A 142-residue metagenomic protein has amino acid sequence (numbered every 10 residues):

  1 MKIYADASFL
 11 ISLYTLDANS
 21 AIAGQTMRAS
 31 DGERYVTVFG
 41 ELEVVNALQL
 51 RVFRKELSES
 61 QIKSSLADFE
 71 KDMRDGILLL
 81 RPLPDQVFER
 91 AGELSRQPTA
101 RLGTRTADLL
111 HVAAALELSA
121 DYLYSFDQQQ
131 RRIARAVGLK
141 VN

Functional and structural regions predicted by a protein language model:
M1-E43, R51-S64, K140: Short, well-structured N-terminal submotif of metal-dependent ribonuclease cores
S12, A21, N46, E89 (+1 more regions): Alpha-helical elements of the RecA-like P-loop NTPase motor core of helicases
S20-I22, A67, L109-V112: A generic local structural motif
E43-N46, A114: Short amphipathic alpha-helical face segments that pack within enzyme cores and frequently flank/anchor catalytic
V45-L94, A136: Active-site-proximal, substrate-binding regions of enzyme catalytic domains and RNA-binding/basic surfaces
L78-Q128, R132: Active-site neighborhoods of divalent-metal-dependent phosphate/nucleic-acid chemistry enzymes
Q128, V137, V141: C-terminal binding/interaction regions
